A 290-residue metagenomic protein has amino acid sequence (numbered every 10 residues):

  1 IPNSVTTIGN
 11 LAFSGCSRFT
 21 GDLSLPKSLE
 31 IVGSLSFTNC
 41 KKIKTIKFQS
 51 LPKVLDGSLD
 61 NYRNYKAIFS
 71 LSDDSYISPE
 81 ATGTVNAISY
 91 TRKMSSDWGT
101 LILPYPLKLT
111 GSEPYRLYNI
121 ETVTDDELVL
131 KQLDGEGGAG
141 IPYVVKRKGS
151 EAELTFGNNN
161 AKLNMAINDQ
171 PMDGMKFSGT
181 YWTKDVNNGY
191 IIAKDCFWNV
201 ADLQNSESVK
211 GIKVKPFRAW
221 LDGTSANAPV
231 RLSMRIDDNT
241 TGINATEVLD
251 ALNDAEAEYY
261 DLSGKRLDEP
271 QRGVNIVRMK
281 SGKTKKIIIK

Functional and structural regions predicted by a protein language model:
I1-T7, S17-I31, C40-V54, N64-A67: Structural signature of tandem-repeat unit edges
G9-S14, G33-S36, S58: Consensus positions within tandem repeat domains that build extended binding/scaffold surfaces
G21-L23, S34-L35, V54-D60, S78-E80 (+2 more regions): Short, T/G/N/S-enriched strand-turn elements that build extracellular solenoid repeat scaffolds
R63-E113, L128-I243, I288-I289: A short, polar beta-strand/turn micro-motif
G111-V123, E256-S263: Change to "...patches in solvent-exposed regions of secreted, membrane-anchored, or virion-exposed structural
I120-V123, K146, R278-K280: A generic structural motif
N239-K290: C-terminal outer-membrane/trafficking sorting elements
